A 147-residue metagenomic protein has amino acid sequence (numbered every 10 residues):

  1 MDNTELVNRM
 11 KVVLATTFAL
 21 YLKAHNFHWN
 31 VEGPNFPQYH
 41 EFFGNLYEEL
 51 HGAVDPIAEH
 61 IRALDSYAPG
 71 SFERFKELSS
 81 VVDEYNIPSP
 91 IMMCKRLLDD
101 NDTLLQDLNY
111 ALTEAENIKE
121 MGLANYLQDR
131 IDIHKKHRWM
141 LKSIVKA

Functional and structural regions predicted by a protein language model:
M1-E5, L20-N45, A111-G122: Helix-loop segments that flank and shape redox-cofactor active sites
M1-V13, D83, P90: Disorder-to-helix initiation segments
M10, H40-Y47, H51, C94 (+3 more regions): Amphipathic, non-transmembrane alpha-helical scaffold segments
V12, T16-K23, Y67-G70, R74-V81 (+1 more regions): N-proximal short alpha-helices
L14, Y21-A24, H28, V54 (+5 more regions): A structural signal for well-ordered alpha-helices, especially hydrophobic packing surfaces of coiled-coils
N35-R74, I144: Conserved alpha-helical segments that form or flank metal/cofactor-binding pockets of metalloenzymes
P37-Q38, F42-N45, A68-Y85, L123-I133: Charge-rich, acidic-biased intrinsically disordered regions
D55, E59, S79-Q128: Acidic/histidine-rich alpha-helical segments that form the ligand environment of transition-metal centers
